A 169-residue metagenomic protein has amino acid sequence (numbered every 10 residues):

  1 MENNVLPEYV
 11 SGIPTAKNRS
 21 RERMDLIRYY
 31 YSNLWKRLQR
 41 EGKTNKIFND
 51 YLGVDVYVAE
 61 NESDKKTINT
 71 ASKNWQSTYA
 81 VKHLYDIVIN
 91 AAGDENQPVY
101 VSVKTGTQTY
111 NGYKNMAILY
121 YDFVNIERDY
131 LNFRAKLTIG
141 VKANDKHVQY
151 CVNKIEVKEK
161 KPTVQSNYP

Functional and structural regions predicted by a protein language model:
M1-P169: Ribonuclease/tRNase effector modules and their secretory precursors
